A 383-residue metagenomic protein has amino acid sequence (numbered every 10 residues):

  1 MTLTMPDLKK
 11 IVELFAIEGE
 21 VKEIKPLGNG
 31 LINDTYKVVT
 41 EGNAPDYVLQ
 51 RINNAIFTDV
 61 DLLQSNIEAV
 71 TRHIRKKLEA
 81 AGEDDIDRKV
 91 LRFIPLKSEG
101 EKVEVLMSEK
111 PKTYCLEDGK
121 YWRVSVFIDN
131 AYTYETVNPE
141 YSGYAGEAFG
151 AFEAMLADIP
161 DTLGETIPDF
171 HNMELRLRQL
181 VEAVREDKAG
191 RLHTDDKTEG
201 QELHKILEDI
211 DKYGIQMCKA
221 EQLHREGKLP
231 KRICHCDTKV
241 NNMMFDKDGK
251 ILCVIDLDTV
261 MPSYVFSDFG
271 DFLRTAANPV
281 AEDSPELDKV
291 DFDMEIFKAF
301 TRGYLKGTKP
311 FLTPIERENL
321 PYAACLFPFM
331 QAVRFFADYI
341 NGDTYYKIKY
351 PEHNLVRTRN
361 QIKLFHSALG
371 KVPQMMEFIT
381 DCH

Functional and structural regions predicted by a protein language model:
M1-K25: Juxta-kinase regulatory segment immediately upstream of eukaryotic protein kinase catalytic domains
D7-I11, V70, F300: Generic structural signal for hydrophobic residues
E18, T40-A44, E79-D85, T194-K197 (+2 more regions): Short, glycine- and charge-enriched coil/turn segments that flank and shape catalytic ligand pockets
E23-R185, V265, A276, A281-V290 (+5 more regions): Conserved ATP-binding subdomain of kinase catalytic cores across diverse folds
K25, N29, Q50-R51, T58-D61 (+8 more regions): ATP-dependent phospho-/nucleotidyl transfer catalytic cores
D46, W122, K231-I233, L252-V254 (+1 more regions): Hydrophobic "anchor" residues on beta-strands that sit immediately upstream of conserved functional sites
D246-L312, I348-N354: Active-site Asp-x-Gly
K298, R302-T380: Helix-rich C-terminal or lid/interface subdomains of diverse kinases
